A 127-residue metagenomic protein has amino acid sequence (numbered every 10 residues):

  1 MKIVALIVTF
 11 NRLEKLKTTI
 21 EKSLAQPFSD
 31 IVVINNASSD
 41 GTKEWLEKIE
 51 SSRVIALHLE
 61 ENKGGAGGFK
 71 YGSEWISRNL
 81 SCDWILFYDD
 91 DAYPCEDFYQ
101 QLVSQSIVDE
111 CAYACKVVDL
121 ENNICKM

Functional and structural regions predicted by a protein language model:
K2-I7, K22-S23, D30-I34: Hydrophobic targeting segments
R12-A25: Short, well-formed alpha-helical segments that are part of the catalytic scaffolds of diverse glycosyltransferases
K17, D40-K48, D97: Acidic helix N-cap motif at the loop->helix transition within catalytic regions of sugar-transfer enzymes
N35-E44, E61, A92-Y93: A conserved acidic beta->alpha catalytic loop
E47-G67, W75: Conserved donor nucleotide-binding strand/loop of the catalytic core
G67-W84: Active-site nucleotide-sugar/metal-binding loop of Leloir-type enzymes
S81-Y93: Short beta-strand-to-loop acidic/aromatic patch adjacent to the donor-nucleotide binding site
D97-M127: Conserved donor NDP-sugar-binding/catalytic core segment of glycosyltransferases
